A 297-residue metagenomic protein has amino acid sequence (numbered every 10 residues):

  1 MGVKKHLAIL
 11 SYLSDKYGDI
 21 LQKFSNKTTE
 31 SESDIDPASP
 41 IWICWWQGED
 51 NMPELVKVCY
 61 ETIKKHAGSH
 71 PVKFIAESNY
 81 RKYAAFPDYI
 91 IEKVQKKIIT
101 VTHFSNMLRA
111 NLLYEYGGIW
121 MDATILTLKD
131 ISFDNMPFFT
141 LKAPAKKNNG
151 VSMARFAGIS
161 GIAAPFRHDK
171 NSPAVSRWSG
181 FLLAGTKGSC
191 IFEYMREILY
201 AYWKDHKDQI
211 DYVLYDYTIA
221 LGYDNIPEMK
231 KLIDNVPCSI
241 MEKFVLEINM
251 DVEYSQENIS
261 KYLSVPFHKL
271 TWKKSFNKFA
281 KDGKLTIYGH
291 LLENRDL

Functional and structural regions predicted by a protein language model:
M1-S105, A123-L297: Glycosyltransferase-associated regions of secretory-pathway enzymes, highlighting luminal stem/catalytic domains
N106-Y116: Small-residue hinge/turn detector
Y116, M121-A123: Active-site acidic Asp-centered loop
